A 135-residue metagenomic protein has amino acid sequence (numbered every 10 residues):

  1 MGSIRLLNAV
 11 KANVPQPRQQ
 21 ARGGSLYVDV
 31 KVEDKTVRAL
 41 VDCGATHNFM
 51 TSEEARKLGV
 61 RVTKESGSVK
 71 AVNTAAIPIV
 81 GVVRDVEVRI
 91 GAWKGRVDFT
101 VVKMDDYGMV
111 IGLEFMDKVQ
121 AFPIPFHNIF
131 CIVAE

Functional and structural regions predicted by a protein language model:
M1-I129, V133: Acidic, Ser/Thr- and Pro-rich low-complexity intrinsically disordered regions characteristic of mobile genetic element
